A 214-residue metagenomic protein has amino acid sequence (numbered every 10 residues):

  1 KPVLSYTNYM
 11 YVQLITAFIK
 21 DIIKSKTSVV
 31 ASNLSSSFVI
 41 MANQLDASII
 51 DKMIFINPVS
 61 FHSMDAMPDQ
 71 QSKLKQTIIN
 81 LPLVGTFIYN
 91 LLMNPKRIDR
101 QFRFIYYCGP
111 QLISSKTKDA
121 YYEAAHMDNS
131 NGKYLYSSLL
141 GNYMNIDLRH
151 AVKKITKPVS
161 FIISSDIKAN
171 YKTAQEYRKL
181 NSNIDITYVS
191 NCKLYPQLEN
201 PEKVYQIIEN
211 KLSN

Functional and structural regions predicted by a protein language model:
K1-V30, L34, Q206: Active-site loop/oxyanion-hole signature of alpha/beta-hydrolase fold enzymes
T16, I40-Q44, Y205: Short, hydrophobic alpha-helix immediately C-terminal to the catalytic nucleophile
S36-A47, M53: Short glycine-enriched nucleophile-adjacent loop and the immediately C-terminal alpha-helix near the catalytic center
Q44, M53-T86: Flexible "cap/lid" loop of the alpha/beta hydrolase fold
M64-M67, N90-K153: Conserved alpha/beta-hydrolase catalytic His-Asp/Glu region
T156-C192: Conserved loop-alpha-helix segment in the C-terminal half of the alpha/beta-hydrolase fold that carries the catalytic
C192-Y205: Catalytic histidine-centered segment of alpha/beta-hydrolase-like enzymes
